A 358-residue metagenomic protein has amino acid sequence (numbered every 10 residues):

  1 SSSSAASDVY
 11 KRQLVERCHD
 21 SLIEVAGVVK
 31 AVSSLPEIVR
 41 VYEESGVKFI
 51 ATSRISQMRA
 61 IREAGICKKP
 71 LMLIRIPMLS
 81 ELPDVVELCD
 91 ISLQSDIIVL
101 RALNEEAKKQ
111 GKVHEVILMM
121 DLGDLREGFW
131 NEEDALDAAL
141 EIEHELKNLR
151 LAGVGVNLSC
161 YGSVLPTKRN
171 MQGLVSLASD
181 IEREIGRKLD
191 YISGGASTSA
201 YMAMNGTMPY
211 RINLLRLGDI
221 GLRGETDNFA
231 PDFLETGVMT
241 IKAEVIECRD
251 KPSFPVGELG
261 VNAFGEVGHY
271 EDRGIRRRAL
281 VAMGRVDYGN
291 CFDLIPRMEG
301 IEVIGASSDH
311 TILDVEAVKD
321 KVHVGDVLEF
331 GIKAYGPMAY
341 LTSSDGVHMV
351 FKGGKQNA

Functional and structural regions predicted by a protein language model:
S2-Y10: Short, small-residue-biased leader/transition segments that mark boundaries at the very start of proteins
S7, K30, I61, L118 (+5 more regions): Conserved, mostly hydrophobic/aromatic
V9, P36, Y161-V164, G289 (+1 more regions): Loop/helix-junction capping segments adjacent to catalytic residues or to phosphate/diphosphate-binding pockets
I23-R169, S176, E184-I185: Active-site-proximal beta-alpha core segment in soluble small-molecule metabolic enzymes
M171-A358: Active-site anion/phosphate-binding pocket segments in diverse small-molecule metabolic enzymes
